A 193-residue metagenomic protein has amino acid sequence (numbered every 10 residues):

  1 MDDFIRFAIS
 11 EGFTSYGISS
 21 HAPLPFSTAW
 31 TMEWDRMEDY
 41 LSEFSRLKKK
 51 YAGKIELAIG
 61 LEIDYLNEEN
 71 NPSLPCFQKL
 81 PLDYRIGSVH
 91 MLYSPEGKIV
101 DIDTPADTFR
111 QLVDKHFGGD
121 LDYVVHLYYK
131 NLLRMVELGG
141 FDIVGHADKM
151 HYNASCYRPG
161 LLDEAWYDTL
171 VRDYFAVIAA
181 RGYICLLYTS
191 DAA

Functional and structural regions predicted by a protein language model:
M1-N67, F77, H151-A165, D173: An N-terminally biased module of ancient metal coordination in phosphate/nucleic-acid-related enzymes
Y16-I18, L57-L61, R85-G87, V144-G145 (+1 more regions): Hydrophobic faces of well-ordered beta-strands that scaffold small-molecule active sites in alpha/beta enzyme cores
G17-M37, S94-G119: Active-site gating loops and adjacent loop-to-helix segments of metal-dependent hydrolytic enzymes
R36-K49, E56-A58, P72-P81, G119-D142 (+1 more regions): Histidine/acidic residue-rich metal-binding segments in metalloenzymes
H90-P95, K149: Short glycine-enriched loops at secondary-structure junctions
F109-V125, N153-D163: Surface-exposed cleft-lining segments at the edges of enzyme active sites
D148, G182-L187: Active-site core of metal-dependent hydrolases
Y188-A193: Conserved small/polar residues in nucleotide/adenosyl-binding loops
